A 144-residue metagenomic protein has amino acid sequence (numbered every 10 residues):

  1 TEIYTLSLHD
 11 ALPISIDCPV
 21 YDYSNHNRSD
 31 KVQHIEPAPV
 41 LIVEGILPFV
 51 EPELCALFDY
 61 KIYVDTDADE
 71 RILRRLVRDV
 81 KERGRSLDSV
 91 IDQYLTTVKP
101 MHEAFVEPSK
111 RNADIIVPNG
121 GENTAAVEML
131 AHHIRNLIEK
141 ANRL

Functional and structural regions predicted by a protein language model:
T1, T5-L12: Short, small-residue-biased leader/transition segments that mark boundaries at the very start of proteins
L12, S24, I46, D65-D67 (+1 more regions): Anionic group-transfer/hydrolysis microenvironments
I14-I16, P37, L87-Q93: Short, basic, glycine/proline-bearing loop/turn elements
D17-D22, V106-K110: Short coil/turn segments at secondary-structure boundaries
V20-S29, L41-I46, T96-P100: Short gly/ser/thr-rich secondary-structure transition/capping motifs
R28-R83: ATP-dependent NMP and nucleoside kinases share a basic, alpha-helical "lid"
E36, V77, K99-L144: NTP-dependent small-molecule kinase module
Y63-V64, D69, R85-Q93, K99 (+1 more regions): Anionic, Ser/Thr-rich low-complexity intrinsically disordered regions
